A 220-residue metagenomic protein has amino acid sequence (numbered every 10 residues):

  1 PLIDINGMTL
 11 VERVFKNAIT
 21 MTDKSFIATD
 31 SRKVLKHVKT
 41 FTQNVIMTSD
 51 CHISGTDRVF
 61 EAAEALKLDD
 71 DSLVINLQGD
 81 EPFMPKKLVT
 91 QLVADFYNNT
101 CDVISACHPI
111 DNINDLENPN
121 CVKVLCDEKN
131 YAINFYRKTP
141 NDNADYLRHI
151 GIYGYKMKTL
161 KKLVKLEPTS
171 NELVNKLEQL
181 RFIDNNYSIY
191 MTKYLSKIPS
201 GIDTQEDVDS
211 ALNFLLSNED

Functional and structural regions predicted by a protein language model:
P1-T29: N-terminal glycine-rich phosphate-binding loop and ensuing alpha1 helix
T22, D70-D71, T100-D102, Y187: Short, high-confidence coil segments that cap the C-terminus of an alpha-helix and link into the following beta-strand
F26, R32-A94: Short phosphate-binding loop-to-helix
T29-D30, M84, Y155, D203: A conserved hydrophobic position in a structured secondary element of the catalytic/binding core that shapes
M84-T169: Conserved core of the sugar-phosphate nucleotidyltransferase
Y146-D220: Conserved alpha/beta core of the MobA/IspD/sugar-nucleotide pyrophosphorylase nucleotidyltransferase superfamily
